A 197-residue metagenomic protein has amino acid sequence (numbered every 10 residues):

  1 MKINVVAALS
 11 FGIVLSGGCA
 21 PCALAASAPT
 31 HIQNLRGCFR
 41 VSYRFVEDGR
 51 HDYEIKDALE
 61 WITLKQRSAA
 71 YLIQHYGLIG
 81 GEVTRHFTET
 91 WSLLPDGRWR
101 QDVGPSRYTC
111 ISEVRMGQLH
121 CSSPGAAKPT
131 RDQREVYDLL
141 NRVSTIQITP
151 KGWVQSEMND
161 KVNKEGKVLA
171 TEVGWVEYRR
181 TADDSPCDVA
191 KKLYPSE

Functional and structural regions predicted by a protein language model:
M1-V5: Positively charged n-region of N-terminal signal peptides that target proteins for export
A7-A20: Bacterial N-terminal signal peptides
L24-A26: Boundary of Sec targeting at the N-terminus
P29-N34, R40-H51, R67-E197: Calycin-type beta-barrel ligand-binding domains and close structural analogs
Y53-Q66: Short secondary-structure subsegments characteristic of cysteine-rich extracellular domains
